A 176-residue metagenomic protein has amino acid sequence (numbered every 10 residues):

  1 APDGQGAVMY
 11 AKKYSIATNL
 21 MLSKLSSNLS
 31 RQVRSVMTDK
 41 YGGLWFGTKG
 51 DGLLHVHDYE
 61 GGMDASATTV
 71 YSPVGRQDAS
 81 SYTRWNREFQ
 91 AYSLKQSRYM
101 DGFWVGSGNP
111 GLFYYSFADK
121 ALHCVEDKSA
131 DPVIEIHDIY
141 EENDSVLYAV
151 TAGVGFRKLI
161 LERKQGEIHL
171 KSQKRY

Functional and structural regions predicted by a protein language model:
A1-Y176: Carboxylate-rich, polar loop motifs that coordinate divalent cations or form catalytic acidic clusters
